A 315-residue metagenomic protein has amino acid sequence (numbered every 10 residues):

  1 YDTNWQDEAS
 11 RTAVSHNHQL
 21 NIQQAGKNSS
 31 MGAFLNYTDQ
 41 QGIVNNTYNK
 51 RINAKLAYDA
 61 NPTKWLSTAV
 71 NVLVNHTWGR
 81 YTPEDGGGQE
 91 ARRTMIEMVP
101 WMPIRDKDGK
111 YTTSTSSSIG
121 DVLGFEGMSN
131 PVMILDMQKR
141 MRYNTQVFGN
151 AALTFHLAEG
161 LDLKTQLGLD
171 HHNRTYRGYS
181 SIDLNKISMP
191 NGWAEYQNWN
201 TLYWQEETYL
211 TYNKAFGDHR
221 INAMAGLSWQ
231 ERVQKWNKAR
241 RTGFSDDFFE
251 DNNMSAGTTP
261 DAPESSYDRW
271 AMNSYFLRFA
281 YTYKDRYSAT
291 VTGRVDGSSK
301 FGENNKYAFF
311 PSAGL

Functional and structural regions predicted by a protein language model:
Y1, G42-T47, N53-Q146, K164-S274 (+1 more regions): Surface-exposed loop/interface segments of Gram-negative outer-membrane beta-barrel transport/assembly proteins
T3-A13: Periplasmic N-terminal accessory/gating domains of Gram-negative outer-membrane beta-barrel systems
A9, N17-D39, I43, K55-N61 (+3 more regions): Predominantly transmembrane beta-strands of Gram-negative outer membrane beta-barrel pores used for transport
L20-Q24, A54-A60, G149-F155, T208-Y212 (+3 more regions): Residues on the lipid-exposed face of transmembrane beta-strands in outer-membrane beta-barrel proteins
G26-K27, N61-T63, H156-A158, A215-D218 (+1 more regions): Outer-membrane beta-barrel channels and translocator barrels
S30-F34, V122-S129, F248-S255, A280-T292: Active-site-adjacent bridging/hinge elements
L35-D39, A289-F301: Transmembrane beta-strand segments that form the barrel wall of outer-membrane beta-barrel proteins
E303-Y307: Short glycine/threonine-rich loop-to-helix capping motif typified by GTGT followed within a few residues by an Asp-Pro
